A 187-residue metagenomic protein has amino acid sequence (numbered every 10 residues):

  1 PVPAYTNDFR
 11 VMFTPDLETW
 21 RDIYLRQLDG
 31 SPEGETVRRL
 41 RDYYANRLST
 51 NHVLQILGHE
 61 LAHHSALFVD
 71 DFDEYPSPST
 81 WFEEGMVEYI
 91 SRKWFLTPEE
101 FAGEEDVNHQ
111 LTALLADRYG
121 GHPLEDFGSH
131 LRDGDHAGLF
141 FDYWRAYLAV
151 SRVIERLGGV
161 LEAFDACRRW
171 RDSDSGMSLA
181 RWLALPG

Functional and structural regions predicted by a protein language model:
P1-G58: Juxtacatalytic substrate-recognition/specificity segment
Y44-A45, L61-Y75: A long, hydrophobic alpha-helical segment
T50, L54, G58, S79 (+3 more regions): Hydrophobic (often cysteine-bearing) scaffold residues that line and stabilize catalytic clefts of nucleotide/cofactor
L54-L61, L114-E125: A structural motif
Q55-F68, E88, R92: Active-site recognition of the HExxH zinc-binding catalytic motif
A66, D70, R92-E99, E155: Sec-exported extracytoplasmic/periplasmic mature domains
S77-Y119: Post-HExxH zinc-binding segment in Zn-dependent metallohydrolases
D117-G187: Pan-zinc metallopeptidase signature
